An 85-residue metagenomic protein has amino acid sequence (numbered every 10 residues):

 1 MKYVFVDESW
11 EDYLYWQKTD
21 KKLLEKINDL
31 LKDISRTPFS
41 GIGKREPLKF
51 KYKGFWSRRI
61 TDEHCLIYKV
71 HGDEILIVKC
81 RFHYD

Functional and structural regions predicted by a protein language model:
K2-V4, E8-E25, K49, S57-C65 (+1 more regions): Enriched for short, Lys/Arg-rich terminal
L24-K32: PIN-domain endoribonuclease scaffold, especially VapC-family toxins
K32-R59: A short, surface-exposed loop/turn module that caps and links secondary-structure elements
